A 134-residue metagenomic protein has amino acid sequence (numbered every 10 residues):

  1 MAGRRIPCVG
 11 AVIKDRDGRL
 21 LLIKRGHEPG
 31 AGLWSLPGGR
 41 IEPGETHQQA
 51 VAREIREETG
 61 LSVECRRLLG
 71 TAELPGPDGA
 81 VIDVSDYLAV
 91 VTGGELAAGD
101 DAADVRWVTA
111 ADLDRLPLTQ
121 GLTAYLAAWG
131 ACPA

Functional and structural regions predicted by a protein language model:
M1-L20, R40: Conserved N-terminal beta-strand and adjoining loop/helix that marks the start of the Nudix/MutT-like hydrolase domain
A11-K14, H47, V51-I55, C65-R66 (+1 more regions): Hydrophobic packing within well-folded, soluble alpha/beta domains
I13-K14, L22, A89-V91, W107: Conserved hydrophobic "DFG−1" position in protein kinase catalytic cores
D15, A72-E95: Active-site-adjacent beta-strand/loop module that shapes the phosphate/pyrophosphate-binding cleft
R19-E57, L61: Conserved Nudix-box catalytic region and its N-terminal flanking loop in Nudix hydrolases and closely related
S35, V81, W107: Short aromatic/basic micro-patch
S62-G70: A short coil-to-beta-strand element that immediately follows conserved catalytic motifs
L88, A97-W129: NUDIX/MutT-family hydrolases
